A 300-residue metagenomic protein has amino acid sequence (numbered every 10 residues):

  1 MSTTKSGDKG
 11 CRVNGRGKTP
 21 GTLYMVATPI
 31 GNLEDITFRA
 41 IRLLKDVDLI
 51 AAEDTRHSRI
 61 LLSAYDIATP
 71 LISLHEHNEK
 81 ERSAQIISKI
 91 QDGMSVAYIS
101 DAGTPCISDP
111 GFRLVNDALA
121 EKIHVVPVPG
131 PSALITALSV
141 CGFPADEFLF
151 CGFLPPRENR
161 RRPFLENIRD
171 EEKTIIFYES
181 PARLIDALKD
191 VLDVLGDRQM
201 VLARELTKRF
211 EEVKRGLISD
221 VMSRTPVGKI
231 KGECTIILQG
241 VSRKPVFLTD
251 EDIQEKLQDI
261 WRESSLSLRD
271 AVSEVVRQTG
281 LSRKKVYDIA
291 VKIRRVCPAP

Functional and structural regions predicted by a protein language model:
S2-E76: Glycine-rich, flexible N-terminal cofactor/catalytic loop recognition
K5, P20, T174, P181-P300: A contiguous loop/helix-start segment that scaffolds small-molecule binding in enzyme catalytic cores
G21-L23, M94-A97, K173-T174: Loop/turn-to-beta-strand initiation segments
L44-I50, K122-V126, T174-I175: Short active-site oxyanion
A52, P127-G130, F177, L202: General beta-strand structural signal in soluble alpha/beta enzymes
L74-K80, L154-R157: Conserved helicase motor
V96-G103, I175-E179, A203: Acidic beta-strand-to-loop metal/phosphate-binding motif
R113-E171: Class I SAM-dependent methyltransferase SAM-binding "motif I" and its flanking Rossmann-like core
